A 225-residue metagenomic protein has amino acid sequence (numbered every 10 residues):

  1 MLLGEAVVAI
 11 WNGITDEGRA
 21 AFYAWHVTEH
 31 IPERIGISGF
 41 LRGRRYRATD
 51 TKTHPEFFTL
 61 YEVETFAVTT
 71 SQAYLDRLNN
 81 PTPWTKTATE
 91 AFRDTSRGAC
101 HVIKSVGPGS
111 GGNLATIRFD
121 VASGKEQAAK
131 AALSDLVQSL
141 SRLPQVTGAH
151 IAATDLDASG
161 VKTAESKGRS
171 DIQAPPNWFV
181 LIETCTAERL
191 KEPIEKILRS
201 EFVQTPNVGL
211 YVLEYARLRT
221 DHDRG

Functional and structural regions predicted by a protein language model:
M1-G225: Macromolecular interaction modules
